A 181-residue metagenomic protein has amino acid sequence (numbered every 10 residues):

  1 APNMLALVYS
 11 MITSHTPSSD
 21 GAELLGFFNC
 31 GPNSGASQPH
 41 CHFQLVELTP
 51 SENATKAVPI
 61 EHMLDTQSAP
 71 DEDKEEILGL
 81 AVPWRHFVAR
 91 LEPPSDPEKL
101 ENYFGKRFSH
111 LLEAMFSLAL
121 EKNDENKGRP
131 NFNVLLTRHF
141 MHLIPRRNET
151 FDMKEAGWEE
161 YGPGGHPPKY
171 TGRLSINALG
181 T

Functional and structural regions predicted by a protein language model:
A1-L24: Short N-terminal edge-element motif at the start of the domain
M4, N29, A36, N131-N133: Residue-level signal for functionally critical sites in structured catalytic/ligand-binding pockets
E23, E47-T181: Conserved His + Asp/Glu catalytic blocks
N29-P50: Histidine-centered divalent-metal-coordination microenvironment in nucleic-acid enzymes
